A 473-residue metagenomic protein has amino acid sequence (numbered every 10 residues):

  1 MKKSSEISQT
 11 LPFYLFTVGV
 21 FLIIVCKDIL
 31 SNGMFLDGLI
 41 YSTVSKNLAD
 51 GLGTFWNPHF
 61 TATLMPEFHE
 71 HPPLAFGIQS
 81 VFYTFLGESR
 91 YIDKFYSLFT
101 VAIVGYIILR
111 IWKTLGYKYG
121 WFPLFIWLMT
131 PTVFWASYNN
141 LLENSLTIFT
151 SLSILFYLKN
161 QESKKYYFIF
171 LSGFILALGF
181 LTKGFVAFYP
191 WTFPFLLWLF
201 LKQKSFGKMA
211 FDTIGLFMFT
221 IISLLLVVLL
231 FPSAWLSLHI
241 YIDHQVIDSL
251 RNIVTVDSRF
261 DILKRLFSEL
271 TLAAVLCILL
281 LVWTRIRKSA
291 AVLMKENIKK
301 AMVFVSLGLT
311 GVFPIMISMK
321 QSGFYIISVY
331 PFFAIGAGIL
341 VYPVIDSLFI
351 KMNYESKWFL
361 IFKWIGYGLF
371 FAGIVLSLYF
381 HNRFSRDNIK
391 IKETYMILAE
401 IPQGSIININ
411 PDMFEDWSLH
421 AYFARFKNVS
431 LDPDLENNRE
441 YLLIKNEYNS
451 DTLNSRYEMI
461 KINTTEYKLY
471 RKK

Functional and structural regions predicted by a protein language model:
F13-Y14, I108-M129: Transmembrane-helix signature of polytopic, membrane-embedded enzymes that assemble or transfer cell-envelope glycans
L22-I24, S42-E67, L74: Extracytosolic helix-loop segments that constitute the early lumenal/periplasmic catalytic or substrate-binding loops
F95-L115, L152: Transmembrane-helix motifs of polytopic, lipid-linked glycan transferases
K113-K118, S153-I169, V341: Membrane-interface transmembrane helices that cradle and orient dolichyl/undecaprenyl
W135-L146: Short acidic/glycine- and proline-prone juxtamembrane loop motifs at membrane-interface regions of multi-pass membrane
L178, A187-E296, G308-M319: Transmembrane-lumen/periplasm boundary regions of multi-pass, lipid-linked membrane glycan transferases
M319-N353: Hydrophobic/aromatic-rich transmembrane helices and adjacent perimembrane loops
G373-K472: Short periplasmic/luminal acceptor-recognition loop of GT-C membrane glycosyltransferases, typified by
